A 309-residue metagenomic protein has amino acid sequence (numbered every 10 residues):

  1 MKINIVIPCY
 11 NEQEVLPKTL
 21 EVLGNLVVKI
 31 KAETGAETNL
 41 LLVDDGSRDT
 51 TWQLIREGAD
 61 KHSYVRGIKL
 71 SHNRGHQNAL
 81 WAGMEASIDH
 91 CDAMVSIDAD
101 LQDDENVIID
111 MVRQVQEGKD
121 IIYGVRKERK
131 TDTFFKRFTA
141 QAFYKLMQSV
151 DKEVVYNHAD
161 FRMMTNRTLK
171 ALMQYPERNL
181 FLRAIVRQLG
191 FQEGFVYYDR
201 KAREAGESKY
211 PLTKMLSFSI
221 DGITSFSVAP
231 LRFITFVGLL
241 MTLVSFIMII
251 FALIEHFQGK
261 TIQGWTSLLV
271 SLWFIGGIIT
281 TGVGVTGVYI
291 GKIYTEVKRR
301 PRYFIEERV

Functional and structural regions predicted by a protein language model:
M1-D132: Structured catalytic core of nucleotide-sugar glycosyltransferases
N25-V28, A32, Q148, S225 (+2 more regions): Regular, well-ordered alpha-helical segments
N25-V28, D92, D120, D151 (+4 more regions): Generic structural signal for secondary-structure transition and capping sites
D49, R162-T165, G238, G277: Residue-level detector of functionally special positions within alpha-helical transmembrane segments of multi-pass
I68-H72, H76-A86, E105-L180, K201-I220: Acceptor/aglycone-binding surface of glycosyltransferases and processive sugar-polymer synthases
R183-V309: Hydrophobic helical membrane-anchoring modules
